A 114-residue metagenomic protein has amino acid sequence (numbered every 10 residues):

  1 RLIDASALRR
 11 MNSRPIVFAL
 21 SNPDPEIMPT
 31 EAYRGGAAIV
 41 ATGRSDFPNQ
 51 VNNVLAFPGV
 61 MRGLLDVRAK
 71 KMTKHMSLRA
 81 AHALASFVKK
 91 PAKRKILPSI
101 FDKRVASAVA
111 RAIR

Functional and structural regions predicted by a protein language model:
R1-V17: Rossmann-fold NAD(P) dinucleotide-binding segment
I16-R114: Adenosine-phosphate binding glycine-rich loop
